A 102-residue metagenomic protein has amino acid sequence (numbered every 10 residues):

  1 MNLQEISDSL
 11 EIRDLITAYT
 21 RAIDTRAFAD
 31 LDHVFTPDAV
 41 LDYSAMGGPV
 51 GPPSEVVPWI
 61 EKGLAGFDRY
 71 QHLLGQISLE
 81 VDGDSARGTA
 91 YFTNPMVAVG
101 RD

Functional and structural regions predicted by a protein language model:
M1-P37: Short, low-complexity N-terminal intrinsically disordered segments enriched in polar/charged residues
F28-V97: A solvent-exposed, acidic/Ser-Thr-rich amphipathic alpha-helical stretch
G100-D102: Short, surface-exposed loop/helix-turn segments at secondary-structure junctions that function as lids/hinges flanking
